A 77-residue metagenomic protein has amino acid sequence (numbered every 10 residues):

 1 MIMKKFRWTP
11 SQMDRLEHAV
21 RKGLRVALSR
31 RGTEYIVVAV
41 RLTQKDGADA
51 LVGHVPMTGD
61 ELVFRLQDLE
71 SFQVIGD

Functional and structural regions predicted by a protein language model:
M1-A19: Mixed-charge, Lys/Arg-rich low-complexity intrinsically disordered regions
K4, R15, A50, E70-V74: Cysteine-centric segments in proteins
K22-R30: A short, Trp-centered hydrophobic/proline-enriched beta-strand micro-motif
L28, A50-P56: SH3/SH3-like beta-barrel fold
T33-Y35, D60-F64: Short beta-strand segments
Y35-T43: Short beta-strand-centered aromatic/proline hotspots
L42-A48, V74-D77: Short, conserved beta-turn/loop elements at beta-strand boundaries and strand-helix junctions
V63-D77: Structured surface patches comprising rigid loops and adjacent beta-strands/short helices at the edges of well-ordered
